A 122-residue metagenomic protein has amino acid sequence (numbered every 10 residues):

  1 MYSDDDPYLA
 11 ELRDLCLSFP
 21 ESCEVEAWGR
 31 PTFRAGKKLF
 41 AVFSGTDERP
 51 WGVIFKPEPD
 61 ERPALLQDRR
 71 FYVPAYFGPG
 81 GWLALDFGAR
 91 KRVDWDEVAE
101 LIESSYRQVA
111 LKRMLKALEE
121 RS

Functional and structural regions predicted by a protein language model:
M1-S122: Charge-dense, helix-prone N-terminal extensions
